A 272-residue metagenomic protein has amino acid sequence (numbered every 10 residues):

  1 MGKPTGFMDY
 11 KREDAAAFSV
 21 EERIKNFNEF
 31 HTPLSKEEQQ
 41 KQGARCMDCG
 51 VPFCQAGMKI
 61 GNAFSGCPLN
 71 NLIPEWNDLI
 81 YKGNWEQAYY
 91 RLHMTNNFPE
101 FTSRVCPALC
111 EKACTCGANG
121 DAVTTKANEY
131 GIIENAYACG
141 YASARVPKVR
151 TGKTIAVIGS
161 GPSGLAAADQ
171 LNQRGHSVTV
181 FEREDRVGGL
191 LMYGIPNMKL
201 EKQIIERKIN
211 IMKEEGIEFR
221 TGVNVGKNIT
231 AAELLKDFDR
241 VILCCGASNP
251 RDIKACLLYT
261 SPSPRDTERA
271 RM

Functional and structural regions predicted by a protein language model:
M8-T32, A44, P68-I80, R91 (+4 more regions): Beta1-alpha1 glycine-rich phosphate/pyrophosphate-binding loop at the start of Rossmann-like nucleotide-binding domains
P33-G61, E86-L109: Immediate flanking context of iron-sulfur cluster ligation sites
Q55-W85, L109-E134: Iron-sulfur (Fe-S) cluster-binding segments and ferredoxin-like electron-carrier domains, especially [2Fe-2S]
A136-T154, R265: A short, basic/flexible loop-to-alpha-helix module at the beginning of a structural domain
I229-T230: Short acidic active-site motifs
R240, C244-R251: Glycine-/small-residue-rich beta->alpha transition segments that form the dinucleotide
Y259-D266: Conserved small/polar residues in nucleotide/adenosyl-binding loops
A270-M272: Hydrophobic alpha-helical segments, chiefly the membrane-spanning helices and signal/signal-anchor peptides
